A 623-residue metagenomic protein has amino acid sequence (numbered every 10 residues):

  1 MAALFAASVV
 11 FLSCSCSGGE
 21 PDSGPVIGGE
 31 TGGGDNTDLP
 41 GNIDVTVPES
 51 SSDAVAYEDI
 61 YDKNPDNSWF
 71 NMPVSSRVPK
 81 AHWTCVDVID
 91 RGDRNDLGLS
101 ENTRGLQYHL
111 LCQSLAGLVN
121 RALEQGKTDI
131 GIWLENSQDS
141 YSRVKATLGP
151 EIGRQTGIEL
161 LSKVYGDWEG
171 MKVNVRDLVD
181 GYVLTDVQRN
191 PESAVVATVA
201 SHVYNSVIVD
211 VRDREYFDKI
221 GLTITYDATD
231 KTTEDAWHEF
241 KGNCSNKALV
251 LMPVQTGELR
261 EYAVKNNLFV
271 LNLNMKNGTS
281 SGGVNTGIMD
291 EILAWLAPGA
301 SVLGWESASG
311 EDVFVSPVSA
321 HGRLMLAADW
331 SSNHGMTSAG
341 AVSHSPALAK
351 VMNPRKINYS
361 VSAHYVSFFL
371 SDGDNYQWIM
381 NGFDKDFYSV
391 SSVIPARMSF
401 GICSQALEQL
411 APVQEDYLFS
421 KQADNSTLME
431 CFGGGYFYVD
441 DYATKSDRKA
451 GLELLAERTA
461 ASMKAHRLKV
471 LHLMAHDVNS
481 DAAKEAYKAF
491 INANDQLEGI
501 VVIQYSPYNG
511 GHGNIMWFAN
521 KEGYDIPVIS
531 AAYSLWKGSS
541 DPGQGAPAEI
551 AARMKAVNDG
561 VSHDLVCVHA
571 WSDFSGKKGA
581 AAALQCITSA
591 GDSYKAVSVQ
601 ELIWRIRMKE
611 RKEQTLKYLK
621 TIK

Functional and structural regions predicted by a protein language model:
M1-A7: Sec-dependent N-terminal signal peptides
V9-T46: Bacterial Sec-dependent N-terminal signal peptides
I43-A341: Preference for solvent-exposed, low-hydrophobicity sequence contexts
V284, Q409-L410, L454-L455, N479-A483: Short, glycine/acidic-rich beta->alpha junctions
G287-G304, V366, S371-M380, K385-P395 (+3 more regions): Catalytic grooves of carbohydrate-active enzymes
L324-K350, V599-K623: A recurrent domain-boundary module in secreted/ectodomain proteins
H334-F419: Active-site beta->alpha N-cap acidic-glycine motif
I402-L468: Substrate-binding cleft of extracellular glycoside hydrolase catalytic domains
